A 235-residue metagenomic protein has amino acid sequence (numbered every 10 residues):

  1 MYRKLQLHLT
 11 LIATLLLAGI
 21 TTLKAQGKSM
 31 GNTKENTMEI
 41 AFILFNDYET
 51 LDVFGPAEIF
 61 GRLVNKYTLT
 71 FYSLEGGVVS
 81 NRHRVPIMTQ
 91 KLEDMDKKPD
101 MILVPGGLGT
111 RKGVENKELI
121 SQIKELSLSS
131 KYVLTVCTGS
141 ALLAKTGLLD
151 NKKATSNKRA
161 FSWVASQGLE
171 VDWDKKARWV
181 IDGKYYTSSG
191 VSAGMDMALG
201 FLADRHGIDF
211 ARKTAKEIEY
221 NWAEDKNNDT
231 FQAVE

Functional and structural regions predicted by a protein language model:
Y2-L7, G19, L23-V133, A141-K145 (+5 more regions): Extended, subdomain-level signal for the structured scaffold at the beginning of enzyme domains
H8-L15: Sec-dependent N-terminal signal peptides
A154: Anionic-ligand binding patches
R159: NAD(P)-dependent dehydrogenases' Rossmann-like dinucleotide-binding region
W173-G183: The feature captures the short pre-catalytic strand/loop hairpin that immediately precedes and shapes the active-site
K184-S189: A short glycine-threonine-serine/GTX helix/turn-capping micro-motif
G190-G194: Short acidic alpha-helix initiation/capping motifs at coil-to-helix transition points, especially at protein N-termini
